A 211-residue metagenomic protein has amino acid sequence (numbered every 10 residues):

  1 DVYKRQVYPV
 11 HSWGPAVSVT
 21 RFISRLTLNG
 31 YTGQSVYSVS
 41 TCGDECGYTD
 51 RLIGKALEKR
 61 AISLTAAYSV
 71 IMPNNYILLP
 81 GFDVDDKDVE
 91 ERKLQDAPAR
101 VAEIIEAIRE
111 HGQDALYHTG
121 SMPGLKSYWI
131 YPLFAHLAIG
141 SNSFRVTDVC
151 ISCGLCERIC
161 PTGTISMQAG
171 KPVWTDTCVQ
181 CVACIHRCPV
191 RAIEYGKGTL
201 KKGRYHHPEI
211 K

Functional and structural regions predicted by a protein language model:
V2-Y3: Short, small-residue-biased leader/transition segments that mark boundaries at the very start of proteins
V7-Y8, S12-L133, K201-G203: FMN-binding flavodoxin-like domain, especially the glycine-rich phosphate-binding loop
Y8, C42, I53, L57 (+6 more regions): Generic structural signal for short, flexible, solvent-exposed coil/loop and linker residues
T49, A97-R100, I104, N142 (+3 more regions): General structural feature for long, well-ordered alpha-helical segments within catalytic domains of soluble enzymes
D86-V89, A138, N142, G170: Short amphipathic alpha-helical segments at helix-loop
G120-S152: A mid-sequence, solvent-exposed acidic-amphipathic segment
R145-V146, I151-V179, A183-L200: Iron-sulfur cluster-binding cysteine motifs and their immediate structural context in ferredoxin-like electron-transfer
Y205-I210: Active-site-proximal loop/hinge segments that shape catalytic or ion-binding/gating pockets
